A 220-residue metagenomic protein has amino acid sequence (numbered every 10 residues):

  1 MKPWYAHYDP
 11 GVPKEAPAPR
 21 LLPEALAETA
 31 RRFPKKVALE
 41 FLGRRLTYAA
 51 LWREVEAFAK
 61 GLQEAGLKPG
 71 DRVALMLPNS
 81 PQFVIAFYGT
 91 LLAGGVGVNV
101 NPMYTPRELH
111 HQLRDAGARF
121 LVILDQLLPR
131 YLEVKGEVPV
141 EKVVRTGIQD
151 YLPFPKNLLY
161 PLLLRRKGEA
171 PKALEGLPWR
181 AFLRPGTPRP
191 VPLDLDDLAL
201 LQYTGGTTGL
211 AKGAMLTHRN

Functional and structural regions predicted by a protein language model:
M1-R20: Flexible, non-catalytic linker and terminal segments flanking ANL/adenylate-forming cores
P17, A27, K35-S80, V84-Y88 (+2 more regions): Conserved AMP-binding/adenylate-forming core of the ANL superfamily
A18, L128, L216-N220: Short, intrinsically disordered, charge-balanced linker/junction segments flanking boundaries in proteins
T47-A49, A199-N220: Conserved AMP-binding A3 loop
E56-K60, R114-G117, G209: Solvent-exposed alpha-helix faces
A65, L92-A181: Structural core segment of the AMP-binding/adenylate-forming
V73, T90, L121, L198 (+1 more regions): Conserved S/T- and glycine-rich ATP-binding loop of Class I adenylate-forming
E169-G205, L210: Conserved pre-ATP/AMP-binding loop-to-beta segment of ANL
